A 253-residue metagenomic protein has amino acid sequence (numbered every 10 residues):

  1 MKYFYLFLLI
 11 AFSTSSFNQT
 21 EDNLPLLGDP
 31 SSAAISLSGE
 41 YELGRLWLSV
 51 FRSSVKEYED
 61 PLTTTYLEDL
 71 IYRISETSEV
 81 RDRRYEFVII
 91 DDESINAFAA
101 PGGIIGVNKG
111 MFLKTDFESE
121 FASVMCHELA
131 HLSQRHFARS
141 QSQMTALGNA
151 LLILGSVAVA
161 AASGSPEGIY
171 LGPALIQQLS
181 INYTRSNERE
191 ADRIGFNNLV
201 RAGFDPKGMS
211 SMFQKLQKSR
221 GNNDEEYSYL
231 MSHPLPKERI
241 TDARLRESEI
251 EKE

Functional and structural regions predicted by a protein language model:
M1-F7, Q177: Sec-dependent signal peptide recognition, specifically the positively charged N-region followed immediately by
A11-S16: N-terminal signal peptide c-region/cleavage motif recognized by signal peptidases
Q19-L152, S156-V159, S180, I194-M231 (+2 more regions): Peri-catalytic and regulatory segments of divalent metal-dependent proteins
G155-Q177: A structural motif
T184: Negatively charged, flexible loop motifs adjacent to catalytic sites in prokaryotic signal transduction proteins
